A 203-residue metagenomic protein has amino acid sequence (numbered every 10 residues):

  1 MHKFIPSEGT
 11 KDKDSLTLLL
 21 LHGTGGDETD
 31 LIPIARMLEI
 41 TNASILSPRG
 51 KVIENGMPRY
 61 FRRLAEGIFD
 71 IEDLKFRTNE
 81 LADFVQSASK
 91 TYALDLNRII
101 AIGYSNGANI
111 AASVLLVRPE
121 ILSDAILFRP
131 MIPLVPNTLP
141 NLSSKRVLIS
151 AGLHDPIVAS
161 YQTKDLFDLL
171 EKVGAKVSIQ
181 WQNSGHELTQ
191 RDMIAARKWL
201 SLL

Functional and structural regions predicted by a protein language model:
M1-L94: Serine-hydrolase catalytic machinery in alpha/beta-hydrolase-like enzymes
L31-I34, A159-L169: Short alpha-helix in the alpha/beta-hydrolase fold that links the catalytic acid
P33, S113-V117: Active-site signature of alpha/beta-hydrolase-fold catalytic machinery across serine- and Asp/Cys-nucleophile hydrolases
A93-G103: Alpha/beta-hydrolase fold nucleophile elbow
G103-G107, A111: Gly/Ala-rich beta-loop-alpha elbow adjacent to hydrolase catalytic centers
E120-I132: A conserved short beta-strand
L148-A151, D155: Short beta-strand/loop motif that positions the catalytic acidic residue of the alpha/beta-hydrolase fold
K164-F167, E171-L203: C-terminal catalytic histidine-bearing segment of alpha/beta-hydrolase fold enzymes
